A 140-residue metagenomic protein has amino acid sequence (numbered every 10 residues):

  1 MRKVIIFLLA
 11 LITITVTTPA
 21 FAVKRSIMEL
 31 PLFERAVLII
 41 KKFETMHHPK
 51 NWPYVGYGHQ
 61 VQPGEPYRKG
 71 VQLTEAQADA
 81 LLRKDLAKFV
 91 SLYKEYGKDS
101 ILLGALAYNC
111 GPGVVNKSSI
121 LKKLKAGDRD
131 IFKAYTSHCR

Functional and structural regions predicted by a protein language model:
M1-V4: Positively charged n-region of N-terminal signal peptides that target proteins for export
F7-L8, K122: Intrinsically disordered, low-complexity segments enriched in polar/charged small residues
L8-T15: Bacterial N-terminal signal peptides
A20-P49, H59-E95, G113-R140: Long, amphipathic alpha-helical surface segments
S100-V114: Long, amphipathic, charge-rich alpha-helical segments that form helical bundles/coiled-coils
